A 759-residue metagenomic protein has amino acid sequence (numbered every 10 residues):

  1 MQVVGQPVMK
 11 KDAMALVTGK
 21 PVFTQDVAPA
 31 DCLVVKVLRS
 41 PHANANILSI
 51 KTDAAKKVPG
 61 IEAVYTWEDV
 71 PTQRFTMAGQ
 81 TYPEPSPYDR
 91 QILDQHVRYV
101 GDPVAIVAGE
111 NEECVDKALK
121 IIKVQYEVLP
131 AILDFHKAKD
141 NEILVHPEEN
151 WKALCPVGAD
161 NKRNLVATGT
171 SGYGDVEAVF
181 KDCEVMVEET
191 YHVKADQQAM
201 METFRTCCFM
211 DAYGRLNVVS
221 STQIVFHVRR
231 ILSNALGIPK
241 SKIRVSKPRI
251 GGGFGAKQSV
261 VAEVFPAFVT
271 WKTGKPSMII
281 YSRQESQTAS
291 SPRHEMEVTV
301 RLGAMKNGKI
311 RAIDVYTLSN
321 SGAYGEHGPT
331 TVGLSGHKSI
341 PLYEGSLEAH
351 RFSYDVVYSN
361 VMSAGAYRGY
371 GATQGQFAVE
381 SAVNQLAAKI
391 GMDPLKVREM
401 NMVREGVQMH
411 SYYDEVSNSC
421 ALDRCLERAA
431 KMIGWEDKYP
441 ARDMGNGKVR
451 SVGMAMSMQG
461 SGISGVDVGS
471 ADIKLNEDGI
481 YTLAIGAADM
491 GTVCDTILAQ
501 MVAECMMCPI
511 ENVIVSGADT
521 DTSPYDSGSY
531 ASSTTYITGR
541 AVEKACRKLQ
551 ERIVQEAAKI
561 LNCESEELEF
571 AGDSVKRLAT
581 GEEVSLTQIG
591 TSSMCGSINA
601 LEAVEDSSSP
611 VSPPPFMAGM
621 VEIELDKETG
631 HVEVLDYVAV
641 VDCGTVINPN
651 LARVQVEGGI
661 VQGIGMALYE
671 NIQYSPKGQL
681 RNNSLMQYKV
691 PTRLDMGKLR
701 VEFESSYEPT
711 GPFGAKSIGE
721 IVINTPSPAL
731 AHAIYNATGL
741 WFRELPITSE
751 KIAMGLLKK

Functional and structural regions predicted by a protein language model:
M1-G158, M186, S597: Flexible, low-hydrophobicity surface segments
Q6, D12-A15, Y82-P83, P87 (+6 more regions): Glycine-rich loop/linker segments at domain edges
W67-E68, G237-K242, K272-S277, K306 (+2 more regions): C-terminal catalytic domains of large/alpha subunits in multi-subunit enzymes
R74-G79, A118-I121, R229-I231, F254-V260 (+11 more regions): Short acidic, glycine/serine/threonine-rich loops at helix termini
Q95-H96, P239-K247, W271-S282, Q287-A289: Conserved catalytic cysteine-centered active-site region of acyl-thioester-dependent Claisen-condensing enzymes
V145-L236, M402-I480, R681-D695, R700-E702: Helix-loop-helix junctions that connect adjacent transmembrane helices in secondary transporters/permeases, recognized
R230, G251-G274, M278-I280, C494-V502: Thiamine diphosphate
S461-S523, I537-T538: Catalytic phosphate/nucleotide-handling subdomain of diverse soluble enzymes
